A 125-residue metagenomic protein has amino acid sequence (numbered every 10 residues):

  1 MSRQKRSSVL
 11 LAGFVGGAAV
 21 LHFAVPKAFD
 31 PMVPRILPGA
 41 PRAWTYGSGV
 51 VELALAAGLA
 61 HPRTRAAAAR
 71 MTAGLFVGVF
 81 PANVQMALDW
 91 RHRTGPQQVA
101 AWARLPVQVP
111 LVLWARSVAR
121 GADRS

Functional and structural regions predicted by a protein language model:
M1-S125: Short amphipathic, positively biased membrane-proximal segments that drive organelle/inner-membrane targeting
